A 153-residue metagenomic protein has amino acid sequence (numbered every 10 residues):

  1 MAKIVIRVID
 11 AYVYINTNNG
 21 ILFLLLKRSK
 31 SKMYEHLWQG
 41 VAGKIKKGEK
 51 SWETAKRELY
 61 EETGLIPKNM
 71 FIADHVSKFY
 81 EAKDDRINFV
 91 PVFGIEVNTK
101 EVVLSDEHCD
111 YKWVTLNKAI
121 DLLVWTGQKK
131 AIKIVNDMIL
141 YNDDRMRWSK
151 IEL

Functional and structural regions predicted by a protein language model:
M1-F23: Conserved N-terminal beta-strand and adjoining loop/helix that marks the start of the Nudix/MutT-like hydrolase domain
V5, Y34, I87-F89: Residue-level preference for beta-strand/loop junctions
V13-I15, K27, V92-E96, T115: Short, well-ordered beta-strand micro-motif
G20-E61: Conserved Nudix-box catalytic region and its N-terminal flanking loop in Nudix hydrolases and closely related
Q39, I87, W113: Short aromatic/basic micro-patch
Y60, G64-K100: Active-site segment of metal-dependent pyrophosphate-handling enzymes, primarily the Nudix hydrolase catalytic core
V103-V135: NUDIX/MutT-family hydrolases
T126-L153: Charged phosphate-binding loop/patch that engages nucleotide di/tri-phosphates or the phosphate backbone of nucleic
